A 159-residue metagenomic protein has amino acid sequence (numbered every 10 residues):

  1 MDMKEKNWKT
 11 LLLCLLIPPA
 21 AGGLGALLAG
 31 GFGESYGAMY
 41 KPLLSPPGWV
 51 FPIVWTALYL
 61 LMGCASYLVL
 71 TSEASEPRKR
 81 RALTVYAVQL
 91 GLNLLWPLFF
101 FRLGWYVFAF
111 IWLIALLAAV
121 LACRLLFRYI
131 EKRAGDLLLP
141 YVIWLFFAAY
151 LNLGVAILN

Functional and structural regions predicted by a protein language model:
E5-L28: N-terminal signal-anchor transmembrane alpha helix
G31-L44: Membrane-interface helix termini and inter-helical loops of multi-pass transporters
P46-L60, G104-L116: Membrane-interface loop-to-helix entry segments
L60-P97: Helix-adjacent hinge/juxtasegments
L83-L94, F110-C123, Y141-L145: Hydrophobic alpha-helical segments of small multi-pass membrane proteins
W96-F108, Y129-I130, V155-N159: Membrane-interface helix caps and helix-loop-helix hairpins in membrane proteins
L125-I143: Interfacial loop-to-transmembrane junctions
L137-A156: Final/C-terminal transmembrane alpha-helix of multipass membrane proteins
